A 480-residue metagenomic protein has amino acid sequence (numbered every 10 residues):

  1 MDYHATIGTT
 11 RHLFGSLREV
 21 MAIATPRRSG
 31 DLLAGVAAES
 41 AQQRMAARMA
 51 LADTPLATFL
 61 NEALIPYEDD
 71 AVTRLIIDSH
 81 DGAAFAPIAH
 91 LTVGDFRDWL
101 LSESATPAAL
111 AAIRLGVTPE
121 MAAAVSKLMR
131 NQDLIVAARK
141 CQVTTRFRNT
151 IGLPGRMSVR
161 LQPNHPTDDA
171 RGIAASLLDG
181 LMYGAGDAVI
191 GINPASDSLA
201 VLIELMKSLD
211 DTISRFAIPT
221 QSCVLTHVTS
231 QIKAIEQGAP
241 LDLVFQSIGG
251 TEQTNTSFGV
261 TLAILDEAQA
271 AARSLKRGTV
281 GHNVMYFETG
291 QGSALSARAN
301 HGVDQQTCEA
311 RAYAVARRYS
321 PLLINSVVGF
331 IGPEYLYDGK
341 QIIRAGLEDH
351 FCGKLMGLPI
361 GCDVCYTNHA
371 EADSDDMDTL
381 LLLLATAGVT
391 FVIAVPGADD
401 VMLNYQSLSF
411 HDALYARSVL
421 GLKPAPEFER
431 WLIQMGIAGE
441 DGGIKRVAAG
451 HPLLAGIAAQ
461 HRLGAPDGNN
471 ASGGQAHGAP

Functional and structural regions predicted by a protein language model:
D2-A174, M182, V189-D467, H477: Anaerobic metallocofactor- and corrinoid-dependent redox/one-carbon enzyme cores, especially those from methanogenesis
A471-P480: Long, low-complexity, intrinsically disordered segments
